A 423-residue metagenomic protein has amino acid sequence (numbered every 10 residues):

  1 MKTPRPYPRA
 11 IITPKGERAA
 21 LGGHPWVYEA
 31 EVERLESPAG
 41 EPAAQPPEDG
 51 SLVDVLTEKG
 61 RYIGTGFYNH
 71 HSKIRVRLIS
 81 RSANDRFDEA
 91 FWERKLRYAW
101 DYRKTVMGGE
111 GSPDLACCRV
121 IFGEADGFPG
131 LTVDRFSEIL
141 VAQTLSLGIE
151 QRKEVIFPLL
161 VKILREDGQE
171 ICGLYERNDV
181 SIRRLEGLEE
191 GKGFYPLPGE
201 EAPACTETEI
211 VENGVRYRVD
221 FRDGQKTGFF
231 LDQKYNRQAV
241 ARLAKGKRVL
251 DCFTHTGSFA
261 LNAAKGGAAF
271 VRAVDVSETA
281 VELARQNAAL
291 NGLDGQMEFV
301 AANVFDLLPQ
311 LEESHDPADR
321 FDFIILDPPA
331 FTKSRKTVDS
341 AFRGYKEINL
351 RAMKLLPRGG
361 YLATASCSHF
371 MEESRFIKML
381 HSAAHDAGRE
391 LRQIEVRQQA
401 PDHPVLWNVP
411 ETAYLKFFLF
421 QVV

Functional and structural regions predicted by a protein language model:
M1-S137: Non-catalytic accessory regions of SAM-dependent methyltransferases
I121-D134, K153-F229: Non-catalytic substrate-recognition/targeting regions of SAM-dependent transferases
R242, T256-A269: Conserved SAM-binding loop of SAM-dependent methyltransferases across substrates and taxa, primarily the Class I
K245-H255: Conserved class I S-adenosyl-L-methionine
F270-D275: Conserved SAM-binding motif I beta-strand of class I
T279-I325: S-adenosyl-L-methionine
R320, E347, Y361-V423: C-terminal catalytic and target-recognition region of SAM-dependent MTase-like enzymes, primarily methyltransferases
F321-R351: Mobile active-site "lid"/loop adjacent to the S-adenosyl-L-methionine
